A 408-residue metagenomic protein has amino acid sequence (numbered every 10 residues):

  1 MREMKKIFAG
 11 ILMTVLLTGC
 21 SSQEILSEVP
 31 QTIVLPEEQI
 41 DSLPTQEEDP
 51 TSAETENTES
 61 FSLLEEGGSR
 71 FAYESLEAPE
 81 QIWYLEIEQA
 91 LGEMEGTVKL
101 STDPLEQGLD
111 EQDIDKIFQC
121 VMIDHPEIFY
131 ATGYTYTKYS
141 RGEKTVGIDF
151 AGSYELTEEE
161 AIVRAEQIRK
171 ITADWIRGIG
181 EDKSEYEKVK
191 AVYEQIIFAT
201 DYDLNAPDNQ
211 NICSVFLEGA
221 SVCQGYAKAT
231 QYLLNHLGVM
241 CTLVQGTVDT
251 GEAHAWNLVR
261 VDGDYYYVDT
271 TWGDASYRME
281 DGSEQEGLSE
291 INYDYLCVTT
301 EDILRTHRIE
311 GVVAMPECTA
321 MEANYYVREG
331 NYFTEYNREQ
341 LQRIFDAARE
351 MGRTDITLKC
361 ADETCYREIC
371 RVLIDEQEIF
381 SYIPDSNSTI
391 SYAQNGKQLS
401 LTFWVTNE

Functional and structural regions predicted by a protein language model:
R2-I25: Sec-dependent N-terminal signal peptides of Gram-positive bacterial secreted proteins and lipoproteins
G19-D182, T299-E408: N-terminal accessory/pre-domain segments preceding catalytic cores
L85-I87, E159, L217-S221, Q245: Alpha-helix capping and helix-loop boundary segments enriched in small/acidic/polar residues
V146-F150, S214, E218, D264-T270: Short, well-ordered strand-loop elements centered on a beta-strand within folded domains, enriched for acidic residues
E160-V215: Secondary-structure boundary elements
I212-Y226: A short, highly charged nucleic-acid-interacting micro-segment common to nuclease and nuclease-linked defense proteins
G225-V298: Hydrophobic/aromatic-rich core segments of domains that either
